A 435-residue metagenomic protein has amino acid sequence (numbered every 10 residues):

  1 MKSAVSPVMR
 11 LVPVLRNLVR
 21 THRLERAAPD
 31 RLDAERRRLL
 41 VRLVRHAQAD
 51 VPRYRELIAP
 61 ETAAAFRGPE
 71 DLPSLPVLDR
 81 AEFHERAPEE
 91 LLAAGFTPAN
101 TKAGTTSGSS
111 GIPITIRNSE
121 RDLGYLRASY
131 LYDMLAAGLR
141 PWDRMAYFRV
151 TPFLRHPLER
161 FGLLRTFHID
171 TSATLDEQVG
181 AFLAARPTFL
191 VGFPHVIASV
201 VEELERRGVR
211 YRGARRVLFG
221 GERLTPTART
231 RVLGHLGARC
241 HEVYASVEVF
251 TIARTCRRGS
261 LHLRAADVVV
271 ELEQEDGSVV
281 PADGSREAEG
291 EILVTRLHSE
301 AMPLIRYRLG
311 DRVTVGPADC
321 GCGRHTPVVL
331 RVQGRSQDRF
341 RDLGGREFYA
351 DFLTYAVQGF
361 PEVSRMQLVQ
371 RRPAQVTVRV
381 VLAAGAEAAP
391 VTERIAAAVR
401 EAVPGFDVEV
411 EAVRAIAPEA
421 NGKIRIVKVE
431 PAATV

Functional and structural regions predicted by a protein language model:
M1-T105, G111-Y125, L131-R140, T151 (+5 more regions): Nucleotide 5′-phosphate-binding alpha/beta core
R42, V150-A266: Conserved adenylate-forming
A47, M145, L190, A245 (+5 more regions): Residue-level signal for inorganic ion chemistry
G108, L183, G234, Q358-G359 (+1 more regions): Solvent-exposed polar/charged
D143-F148, L293: Short, well-ordered beta-strand segments
M145, T166, C240, V270 (+2 more regions): Generic structural signal for residues in well-ordered beta-strands
L190, L293, H298-P404: AMP-binding/adenylate-forming catalytic core of the ANL superfamily
L224, A228-D319, S336-D338: Conserved AMP-binding/adenylate-forming
